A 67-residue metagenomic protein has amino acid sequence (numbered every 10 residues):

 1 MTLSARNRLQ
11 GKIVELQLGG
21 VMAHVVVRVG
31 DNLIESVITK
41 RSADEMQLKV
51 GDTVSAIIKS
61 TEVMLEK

Functional and structural regions predicted by a protein language model:
M1-K67: Non-catalytic connector elements of ABC transporters
